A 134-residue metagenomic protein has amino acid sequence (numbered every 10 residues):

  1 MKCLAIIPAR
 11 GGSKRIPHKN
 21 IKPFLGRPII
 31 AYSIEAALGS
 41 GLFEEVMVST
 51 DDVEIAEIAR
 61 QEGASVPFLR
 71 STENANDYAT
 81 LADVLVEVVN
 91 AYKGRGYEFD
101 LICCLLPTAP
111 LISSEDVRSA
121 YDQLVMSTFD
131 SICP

Functional and structural regions predicted by a protein language model:
K2-S49: N-terminal glycine-rich phosphate-binding loop and ensuing alpha1 helix
C3, E44, S65, D100 (+1 more regions): Conserved acidic residues
G12, P17-N20, A64, R70-S71 (+1 more regions): Glycine-rich, flexible loop/turn motifs
I16-P17, I58, S113-S114: Short glycine-/acidic-enriched loop or helix-start segments at secondary-structure transitions that form or flank
K19-P23, Q61-A64, L81-D83, V117-A120: Short, glycine/charged-enriched secondary-structure capping and boundary segments
S33-E98: Conserved N-terminal catalytic core of the sugar/cofactor nucleotidyltransferase
N74-P134: Conserved beta-loop-beta/alpha segment of the NTase-like Rossmann-fold superfamily that binds/positions NTPs
